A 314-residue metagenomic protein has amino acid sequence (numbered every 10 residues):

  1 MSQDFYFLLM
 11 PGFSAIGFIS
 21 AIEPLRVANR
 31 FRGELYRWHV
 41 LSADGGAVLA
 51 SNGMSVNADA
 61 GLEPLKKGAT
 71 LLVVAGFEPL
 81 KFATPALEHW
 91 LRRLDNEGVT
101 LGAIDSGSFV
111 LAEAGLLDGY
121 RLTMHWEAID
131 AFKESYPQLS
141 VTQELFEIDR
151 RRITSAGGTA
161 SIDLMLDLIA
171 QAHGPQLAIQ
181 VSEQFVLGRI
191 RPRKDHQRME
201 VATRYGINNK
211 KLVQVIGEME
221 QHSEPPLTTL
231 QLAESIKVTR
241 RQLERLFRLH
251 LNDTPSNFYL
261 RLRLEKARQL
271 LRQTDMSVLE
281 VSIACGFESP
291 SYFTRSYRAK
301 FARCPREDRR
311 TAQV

Functional and structural regions predicted by a protein language model:
M1-E113: N-terminal functional module of multi-domain proteins
D118-L145, Q180-V181, F185: A conserved active-site-flanking secondary-structure segment within enzyme catalytic domains
T123, Y259-R268, E307-V314: Short, basic, alpha-helical segments at the C-terminal edge of helix-turn-helix-like DNA-binding modules
Q143-L145, D149-V186: Conserved anion/nucleotide-ligand pocket segment
R193-F258, T274-C285: DNA-binding recognition helix and immediately preceding turn/loop of helix-turn-helix/winged-helix domains
V215-M219, F247, L251, P255 (+4 more regions): Short hydrophobic clusters on alpha-helical segments that form packing/core surfaces in small helical domains
R241, P290-S291: Key DNA-contact positions within bacterial/archaeal DNA-binding proteins
Q273, S277, A284, S291-V314: …primarily DNA-binding HTH/wHTH and HhH modules…
